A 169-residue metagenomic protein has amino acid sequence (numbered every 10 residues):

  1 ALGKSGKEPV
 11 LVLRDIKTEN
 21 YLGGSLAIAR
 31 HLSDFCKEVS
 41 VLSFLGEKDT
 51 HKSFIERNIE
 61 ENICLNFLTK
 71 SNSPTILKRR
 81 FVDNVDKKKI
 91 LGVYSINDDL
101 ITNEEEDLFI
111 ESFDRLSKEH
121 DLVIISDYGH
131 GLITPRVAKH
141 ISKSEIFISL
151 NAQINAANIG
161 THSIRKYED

Functional and structural regions predicted by a protein language model:
A1-L2, K7, D15-D169: Ribokinase/PfkB-type carbohydrate-kinase core domain
